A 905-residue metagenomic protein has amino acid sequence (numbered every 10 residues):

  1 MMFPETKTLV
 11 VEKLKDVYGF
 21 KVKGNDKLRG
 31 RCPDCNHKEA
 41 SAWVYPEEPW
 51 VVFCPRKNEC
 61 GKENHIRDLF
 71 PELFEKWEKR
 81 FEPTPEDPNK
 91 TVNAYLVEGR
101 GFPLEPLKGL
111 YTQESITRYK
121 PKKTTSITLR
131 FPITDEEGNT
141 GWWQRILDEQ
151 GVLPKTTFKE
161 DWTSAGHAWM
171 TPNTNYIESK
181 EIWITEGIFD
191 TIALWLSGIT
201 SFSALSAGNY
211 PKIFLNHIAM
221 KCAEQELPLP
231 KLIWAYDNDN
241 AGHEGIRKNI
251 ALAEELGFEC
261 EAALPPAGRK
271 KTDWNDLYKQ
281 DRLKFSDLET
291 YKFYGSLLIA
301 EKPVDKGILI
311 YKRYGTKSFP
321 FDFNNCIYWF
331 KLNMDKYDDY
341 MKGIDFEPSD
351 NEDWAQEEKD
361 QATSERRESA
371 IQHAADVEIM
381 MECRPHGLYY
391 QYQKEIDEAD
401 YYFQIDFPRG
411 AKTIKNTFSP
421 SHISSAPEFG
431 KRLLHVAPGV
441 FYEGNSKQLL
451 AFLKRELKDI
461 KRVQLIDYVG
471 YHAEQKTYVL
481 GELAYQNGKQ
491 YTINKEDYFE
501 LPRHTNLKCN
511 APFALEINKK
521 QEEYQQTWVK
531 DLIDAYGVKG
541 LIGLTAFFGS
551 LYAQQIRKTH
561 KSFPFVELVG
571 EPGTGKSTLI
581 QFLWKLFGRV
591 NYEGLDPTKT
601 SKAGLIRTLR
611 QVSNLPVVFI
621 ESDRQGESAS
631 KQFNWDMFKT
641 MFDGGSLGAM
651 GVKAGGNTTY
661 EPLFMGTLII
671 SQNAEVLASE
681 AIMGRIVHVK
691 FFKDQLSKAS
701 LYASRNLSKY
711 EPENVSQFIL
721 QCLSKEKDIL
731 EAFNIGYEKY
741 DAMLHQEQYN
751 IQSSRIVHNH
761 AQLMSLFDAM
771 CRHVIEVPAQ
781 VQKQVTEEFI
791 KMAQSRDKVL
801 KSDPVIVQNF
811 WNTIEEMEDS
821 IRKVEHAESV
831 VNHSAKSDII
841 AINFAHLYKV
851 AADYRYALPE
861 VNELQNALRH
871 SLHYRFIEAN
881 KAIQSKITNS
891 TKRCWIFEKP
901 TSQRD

Functional and structural regions predicted by a protein language model:
M1-E78, D87-S126: N-terminal structured subdomain of primase-like DNA metabolism proteins
V10, K120-L229, I246: Phosphate-handling DNA/RNA-contact segment within nucleic-acid enzymes
E289-H504, A674, K725-E731, A742-Q780 (+1 more regions): N-terminal nucleic-acid engagement/recognition segments and initiation subdomains in replication, restriction
D497-E593, K599, H760: P-loop NTPase catalytic core of nucleic-acid-dependent motor ATPases
F582-S630: AAA+/P-loop NTPase substrate/partner-engagement loops
N634-G651: Conserved catalytic/switch belt of AAA+ P-loop NTPases
P662-F664, E680-V777: Phosphate-sensing "switch" segment of ASCE/P-loop ATPases
M665-Q672: Structural recognition of the conserved hydrophobic beta-strand(s) that form the central parallel beta-sheet of P-loop
